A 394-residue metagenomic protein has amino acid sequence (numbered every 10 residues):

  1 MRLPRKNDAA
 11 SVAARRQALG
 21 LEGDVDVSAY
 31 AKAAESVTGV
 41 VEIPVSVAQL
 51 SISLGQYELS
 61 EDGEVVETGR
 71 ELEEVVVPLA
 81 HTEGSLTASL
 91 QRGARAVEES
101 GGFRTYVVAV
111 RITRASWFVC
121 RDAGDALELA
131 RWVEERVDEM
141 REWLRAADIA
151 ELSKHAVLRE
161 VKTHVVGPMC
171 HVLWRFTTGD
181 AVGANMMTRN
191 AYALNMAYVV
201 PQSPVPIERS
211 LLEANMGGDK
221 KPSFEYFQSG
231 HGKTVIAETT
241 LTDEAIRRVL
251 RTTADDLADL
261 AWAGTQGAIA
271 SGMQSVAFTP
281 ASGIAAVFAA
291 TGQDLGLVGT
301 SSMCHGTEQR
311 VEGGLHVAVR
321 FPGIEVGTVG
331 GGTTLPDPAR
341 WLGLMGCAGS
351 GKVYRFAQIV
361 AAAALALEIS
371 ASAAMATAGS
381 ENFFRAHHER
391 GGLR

Functional and structural regions predicted by a protein language model:
M1-V76, S89-Q91, A109, A386-R394: Acidic/polar, glycine-rich intrinsically disordered N-terminal extensions of enzymes
G39-S85, T178-T188, Q266-Q293, A363-A373: Conserved phosphate/anionic-ligand binding catalytic regions in large, soluble enzymes, centered on
V40-S46, V166-R175, L257-A268, Y354: Short, hydrophobic/aliphatic alpha-helical segments
E42, A48-S51, V76-P78, W117 (+7 more regions): Structured core elements
S89-R141, K221-W262, G306-A361: A structural-propensity feature for long, helix-poor, extended segments
V97-P222: Signature of multi-pass transmembrane helix bundles
T177-T334: Glycine-rich anion/phosphate-binding loop at the beta-strand->alpha-helix junction
G349-R394: Extended hydrophobic packing segments that form well-structured cores
